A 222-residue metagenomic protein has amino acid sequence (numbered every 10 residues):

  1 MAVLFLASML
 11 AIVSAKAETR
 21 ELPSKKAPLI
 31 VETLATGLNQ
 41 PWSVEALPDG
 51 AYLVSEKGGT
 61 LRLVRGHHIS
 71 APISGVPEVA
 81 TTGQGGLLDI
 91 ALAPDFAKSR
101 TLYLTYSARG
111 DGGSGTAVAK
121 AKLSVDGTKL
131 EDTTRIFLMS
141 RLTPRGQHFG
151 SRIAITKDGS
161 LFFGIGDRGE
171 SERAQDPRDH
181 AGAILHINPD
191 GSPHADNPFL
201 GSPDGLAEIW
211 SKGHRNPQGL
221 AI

Functional and structural regions predicted by a protein language model:
A2-A11: Bacterial N-terminal signal peptides
A15-E172, G219-I222: Acidic, Gly/Ser/Thr-rich repeat motifs that build Ca2+-stabilized beta-propeller blades
A117-D126, P177-D190: Beta-propeller blade signature
A154-S160, H186-A195: A structural motif
I165-D167, N188, H214: Short, structured patches in soluble enzyme cores that scaffold and shape functional sites
R168, P189-G205: Short pre-catalytic segments that frame enzyme active sites
G205-I222: Repeat-solenoid scaffold signature
